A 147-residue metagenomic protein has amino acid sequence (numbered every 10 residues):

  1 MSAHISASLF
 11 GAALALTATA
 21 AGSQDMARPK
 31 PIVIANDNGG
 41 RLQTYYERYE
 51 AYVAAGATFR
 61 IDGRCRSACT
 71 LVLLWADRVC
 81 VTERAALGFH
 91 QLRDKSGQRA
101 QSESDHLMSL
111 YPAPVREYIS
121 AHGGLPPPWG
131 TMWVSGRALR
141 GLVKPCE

Functional and structural regions predicted by a protein language model:
M1-L9: Bacterial N-terminal signal peptides that target proteins for export
A21-S23: Signal peptide processing junction and immediate N-terminal pro/mature segment of secreted/exported proteins
D25-M26, E147: Compositionally biased, proline/threonine/alanine/serine-rich low-complexity intrinsically disordered stretches
M26-R93: Cleft-lining beta-strand/loop regions that shape enzyme active-site pockets
P31-I34, Q43, E47-T58, G97-E147: Charged, glycine-interspersed solvent-exposed loop segments at helix/strand-loop junctions that cap or gate access
